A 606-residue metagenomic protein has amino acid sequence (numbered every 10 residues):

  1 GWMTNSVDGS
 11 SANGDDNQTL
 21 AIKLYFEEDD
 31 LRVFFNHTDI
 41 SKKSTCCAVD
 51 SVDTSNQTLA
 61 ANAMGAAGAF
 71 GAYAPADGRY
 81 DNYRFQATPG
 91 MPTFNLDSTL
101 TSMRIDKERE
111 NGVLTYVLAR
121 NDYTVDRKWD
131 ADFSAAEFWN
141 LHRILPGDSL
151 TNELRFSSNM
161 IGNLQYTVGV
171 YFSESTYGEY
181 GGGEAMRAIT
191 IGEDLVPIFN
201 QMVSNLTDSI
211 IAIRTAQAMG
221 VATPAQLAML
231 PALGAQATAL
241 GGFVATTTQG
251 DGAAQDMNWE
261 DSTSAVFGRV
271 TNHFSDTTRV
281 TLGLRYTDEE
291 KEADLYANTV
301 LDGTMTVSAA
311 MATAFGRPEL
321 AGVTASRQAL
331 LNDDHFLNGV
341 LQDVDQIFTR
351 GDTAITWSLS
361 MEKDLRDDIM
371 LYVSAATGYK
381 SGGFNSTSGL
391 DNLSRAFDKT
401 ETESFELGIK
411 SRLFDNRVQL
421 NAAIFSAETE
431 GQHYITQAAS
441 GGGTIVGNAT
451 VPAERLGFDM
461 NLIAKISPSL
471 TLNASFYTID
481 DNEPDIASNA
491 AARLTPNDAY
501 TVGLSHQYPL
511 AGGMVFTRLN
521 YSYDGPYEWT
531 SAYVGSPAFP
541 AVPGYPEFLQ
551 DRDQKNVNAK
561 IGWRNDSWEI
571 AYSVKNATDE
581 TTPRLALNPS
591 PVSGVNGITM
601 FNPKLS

Functional and structural regions predicted by a protein language model:
G1-D77, N82-G90, D122-W139, I144 (+3 more regions): Periplasmic-side early beta-strands and strand-to-turn transitions of outer-membrane beta-barrels
G1-M3, V7-S51, S55, L96-M103 (+7 more regions): Transmembrane beta-barrel wall of Gram-negative outer-membrane proteins
A21, Y25-D29, F156-N159, G169-S173 (+3 more regions): Structural signature of Gram-negative outer-membrane beta-barrels, strongest in the C-terminal barrel of TonB-dependent
E28-D30, H37-K43, R109, R120-T124 (+10 more regions): Transmembrane beta-strands of outer-membrane beta-barrel pores
D30-V33, N111-L114, N163-Y166, T277-V280 (+5 more regions): Repeated loop/turn-to-beta-strand initiation elements of outer-membrane beta-barrel proteins
S102-R109, V113-W129, D364-K380, T387 (+6 more regions): Membrane-embedded beta-barrel scaffold of Gram-negative outer-membrane proteins
S157, G162-T167, Y171, D276 (+3 more regions): Gram-negative outer-membrane beta-barrel transporters
Y177, T190, L472, S522-A538 (+1 more regions): C-terminal beta-signal and adjacent terminal beta-strands/loops of Gram-negative outer-membrane beta-barrel proteins
